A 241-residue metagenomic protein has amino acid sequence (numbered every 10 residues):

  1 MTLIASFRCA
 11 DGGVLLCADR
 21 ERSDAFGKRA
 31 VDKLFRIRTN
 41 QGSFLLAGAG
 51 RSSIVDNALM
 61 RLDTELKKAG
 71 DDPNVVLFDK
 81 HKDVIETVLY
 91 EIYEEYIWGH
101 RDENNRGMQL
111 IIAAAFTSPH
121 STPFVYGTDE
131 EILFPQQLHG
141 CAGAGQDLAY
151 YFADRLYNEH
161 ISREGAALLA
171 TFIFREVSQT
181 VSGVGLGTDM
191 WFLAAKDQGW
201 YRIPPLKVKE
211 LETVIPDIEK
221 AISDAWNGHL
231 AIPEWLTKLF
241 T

Functional and structural regions predicted by a protein language model:
M1-M108, E131-L168, S182, Y201-T241: Conserved short S/T/G-enriched processing/targeting/catalytic segments and their helical context
C9-G13, T39-Q41, A115-H120, G127-D129 (+1 more regions): Short acidic-glycine loop/turn motifs at beta-strand connectors
D19, A49, A113-A115, L193: Structured loops at beta-to-helix junctions and adjacent beta-edge loops in soluble globular domains
I54-V55, S118-T122, E176: Short, well-ordered, mixed-charge alpha-helical segments that flank or form enzyme active sites
Q109-A113, S118-F124, L138-H139, A149: Conserved active-site beta-strand-loop modules that form the wall/rim of enzyme catalytic pockets and either contain
R175-G183: Short arginine-rich
G185, D189-P204: C-terminal catalytic domains of large/alpha subunits in multi-subunit enzymes
